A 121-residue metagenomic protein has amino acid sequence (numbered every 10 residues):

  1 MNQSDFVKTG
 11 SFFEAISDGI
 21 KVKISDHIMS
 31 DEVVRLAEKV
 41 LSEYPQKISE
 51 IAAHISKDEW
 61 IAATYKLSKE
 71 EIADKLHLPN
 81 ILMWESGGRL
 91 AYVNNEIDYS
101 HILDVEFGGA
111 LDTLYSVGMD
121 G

Functional and structural regions predicted by a protein language model:
M1-A15, E71-A73, M83-G121: Acidic, proline/glycine-rich low-complexity IDRs
M1-A62, D74: Long, contiguous N-terminal structural blocks used for assembly/anchoring
S42-H101: Amphipathic protein-protein interaction modules
